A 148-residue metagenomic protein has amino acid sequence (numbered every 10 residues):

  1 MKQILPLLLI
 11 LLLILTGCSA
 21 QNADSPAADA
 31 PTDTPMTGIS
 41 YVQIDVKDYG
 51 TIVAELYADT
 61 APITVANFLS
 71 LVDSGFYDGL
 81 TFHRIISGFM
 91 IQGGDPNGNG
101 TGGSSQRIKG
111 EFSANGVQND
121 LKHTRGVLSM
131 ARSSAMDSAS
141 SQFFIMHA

Functional and structural regions predicted by a protein language model:
M1-K2, D33: Hydrophobic alpha-helical segments, principally membrane-spanning helices and signal/leader peptides
K2-I10: Sec-dependent signal peptide recognition, specifically the positively charged N-region followed immediately by
L13-G17: C-terminal motif of bacterial Sec signal peptides marking the signal peptidase cleavage site
C18-A148: Cyclophilin-like peptidyl-prolyl cis-trans isomerases
